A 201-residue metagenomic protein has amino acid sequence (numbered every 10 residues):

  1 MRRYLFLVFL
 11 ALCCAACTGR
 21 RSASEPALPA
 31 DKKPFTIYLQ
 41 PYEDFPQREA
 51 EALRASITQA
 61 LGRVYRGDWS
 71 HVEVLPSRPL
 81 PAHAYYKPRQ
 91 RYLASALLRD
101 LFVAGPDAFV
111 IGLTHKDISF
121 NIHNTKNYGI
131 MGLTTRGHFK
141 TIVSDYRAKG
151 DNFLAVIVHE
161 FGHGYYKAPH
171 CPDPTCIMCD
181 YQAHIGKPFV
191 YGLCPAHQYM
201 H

Functional and structural regions predicted by a protein language model:
M1-Y4: Positively charged n-region of N-terminal signal peptides that target proteins for export
C13-A16: C-terminal motif of bacterial Sec signal peptides marking the signal peptidase cleavage site
T18-A30: Bacterial Sec signal peptide processing site at the extreme N-terminus
L28-D31, S144-G150, F161: Phospho-regulatory, Ser/Thr- and acidic-rich intrinsically disordered linkers and terminal tails that flank modular
K32-A50: Fold-level signature of zinc-dependent metallopeptidase catalytic domains
E51-V156: Metzincin-family zinc-dependent endopeptidase catalytic domain
T125-N152, A168-H201: Metalloprotease/metallohydrolase-associated module, dominated by Zn2+-dependent proteases
V156-A168: Catalytic glutamate of the conserved HExxH
